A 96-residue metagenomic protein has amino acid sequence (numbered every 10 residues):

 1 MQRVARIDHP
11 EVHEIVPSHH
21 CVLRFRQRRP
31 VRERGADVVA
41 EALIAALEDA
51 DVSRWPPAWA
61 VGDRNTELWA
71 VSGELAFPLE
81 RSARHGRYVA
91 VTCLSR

Functional and structural regions predicted by a protein language model:
M1-R96: Ribonuclease/tRNase effector modules and their secretory precursors
